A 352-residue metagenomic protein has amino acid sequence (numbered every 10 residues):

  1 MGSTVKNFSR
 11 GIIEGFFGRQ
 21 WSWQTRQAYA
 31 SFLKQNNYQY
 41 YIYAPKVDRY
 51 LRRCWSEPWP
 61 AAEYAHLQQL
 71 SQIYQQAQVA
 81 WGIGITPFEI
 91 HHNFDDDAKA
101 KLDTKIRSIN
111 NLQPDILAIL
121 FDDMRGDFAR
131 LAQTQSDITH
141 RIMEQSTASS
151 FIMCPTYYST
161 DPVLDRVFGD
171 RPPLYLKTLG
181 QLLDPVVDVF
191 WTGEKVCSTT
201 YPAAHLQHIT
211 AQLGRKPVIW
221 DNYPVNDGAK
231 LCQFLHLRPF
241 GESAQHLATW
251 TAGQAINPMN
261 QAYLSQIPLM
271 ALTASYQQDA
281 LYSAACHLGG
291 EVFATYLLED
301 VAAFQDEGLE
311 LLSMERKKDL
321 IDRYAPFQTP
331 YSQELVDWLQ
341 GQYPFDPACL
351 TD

Functional and structural regions predicted by a protein language model:
M1-G11: N-terminal carbohydrate-binding accessory modules
R10-D188: Aromatic-lined carbohydrate-binding surfaces of glycoside hydrolases
I13-G15, R125-T273: Catalytic-core regions of glycoside hydrolase
S22, P60, Y201-P202, G290 (+1 more regions): Helix N-terminus capping/helix-initiation residues
Q24-Q27, A65, A100, A211 (+4 more regions): Polar/charged alpha-helical tracts
Y43-K46, M153, W220-P224, A280-C286: A generic structural motif
H66, K105, T134, I138 (+5 more regions): General structural feature for long, well-ordered alpha-helical segments within catalytic domains of soluble enzymes
Y276-D352: C-terminal functional modules
